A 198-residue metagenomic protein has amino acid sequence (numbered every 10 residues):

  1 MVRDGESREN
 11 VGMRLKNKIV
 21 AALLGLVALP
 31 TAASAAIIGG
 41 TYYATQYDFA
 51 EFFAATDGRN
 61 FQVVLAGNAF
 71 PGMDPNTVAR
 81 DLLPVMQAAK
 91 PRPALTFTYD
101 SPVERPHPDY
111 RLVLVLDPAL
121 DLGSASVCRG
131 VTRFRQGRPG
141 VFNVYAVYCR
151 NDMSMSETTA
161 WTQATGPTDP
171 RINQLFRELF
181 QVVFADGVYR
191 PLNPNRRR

Functional and structural regions predicted by a protein language model:
R3-G12: Short, Lys/Arg-enriched N-terminal segments with co-localized hydrophobic residues within the first ~10-30 amino acids
G12-V20: Bacterial N-terminal signal peptides that target proteins for export
A22-P30: Bacterial N-terminal signal peptides
A33-Q87: A structural "domain/chain start" motif
Y47-D48, T165-R198: C-terminal/domain-edge helix-coil "capping" segments
A94-P108: Short acidic low-complexity segments
P106-C149: Surface-exposed short loop/turn segments
G137-R171: A short, solvent-exposed beta-edge/loop patch
